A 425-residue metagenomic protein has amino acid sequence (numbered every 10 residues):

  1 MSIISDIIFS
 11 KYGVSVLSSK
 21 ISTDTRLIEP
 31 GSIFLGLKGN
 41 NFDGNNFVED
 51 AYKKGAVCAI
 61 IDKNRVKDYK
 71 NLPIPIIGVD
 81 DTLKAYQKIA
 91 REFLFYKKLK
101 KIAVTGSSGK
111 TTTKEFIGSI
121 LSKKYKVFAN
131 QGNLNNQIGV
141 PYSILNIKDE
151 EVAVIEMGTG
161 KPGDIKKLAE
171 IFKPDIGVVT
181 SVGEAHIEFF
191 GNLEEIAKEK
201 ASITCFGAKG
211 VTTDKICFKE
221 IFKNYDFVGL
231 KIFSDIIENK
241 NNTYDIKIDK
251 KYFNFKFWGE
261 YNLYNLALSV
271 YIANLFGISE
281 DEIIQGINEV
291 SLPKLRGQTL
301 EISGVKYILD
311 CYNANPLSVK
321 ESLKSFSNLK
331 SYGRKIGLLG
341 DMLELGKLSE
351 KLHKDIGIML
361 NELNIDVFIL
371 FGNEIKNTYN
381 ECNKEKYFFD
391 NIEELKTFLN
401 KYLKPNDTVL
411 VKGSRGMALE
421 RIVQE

Functional and structural regions predicted by a protein language model:
M1-K88, E92, W258, K324-K330 (+4 more regions): N-terminal leader/targeting and accessory segments in enzymes
F9, L83-D214, I221, A273 (+3 more regions): Phosphate-binding loop of NTP-binding sites
Y12-I21, K84-Q87, N135-I138, M157-P162 (+6 more regions): Short gly/ser/thr-rich secondary-structure transition/capping motifs
S32, A51, I89, V104 (+11 more regions): Residue-level signal for inorganic ion chemistry
R65-L72, V178-K306, S331-G333, I358-V367 (+2 more regions): Acidic, Mg2+-coordinating active-site environments of NTP-dependent enzymes
V104, K294-R296, G416, E420-Q424: ATP-dependent carboxylate/acyl-activation modules
L295, C311-E321: Glycine-rich phosphate/pyrophosphate-binding beta-alpha loops
